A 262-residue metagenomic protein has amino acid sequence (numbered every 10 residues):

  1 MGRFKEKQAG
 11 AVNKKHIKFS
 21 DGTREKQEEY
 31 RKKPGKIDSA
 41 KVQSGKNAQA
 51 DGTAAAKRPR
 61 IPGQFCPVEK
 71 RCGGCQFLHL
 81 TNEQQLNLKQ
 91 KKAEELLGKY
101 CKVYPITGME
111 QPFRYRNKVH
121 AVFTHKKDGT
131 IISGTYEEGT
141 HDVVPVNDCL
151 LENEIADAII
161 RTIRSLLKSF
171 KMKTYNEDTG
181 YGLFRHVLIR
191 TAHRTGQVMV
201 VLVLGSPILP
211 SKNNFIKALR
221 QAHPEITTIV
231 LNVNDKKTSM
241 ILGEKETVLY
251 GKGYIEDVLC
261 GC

Functional and structural regions predicted by a protein language model:
M1-C262: Accessory RNA-recognition modules of RNA-modification enzymes
